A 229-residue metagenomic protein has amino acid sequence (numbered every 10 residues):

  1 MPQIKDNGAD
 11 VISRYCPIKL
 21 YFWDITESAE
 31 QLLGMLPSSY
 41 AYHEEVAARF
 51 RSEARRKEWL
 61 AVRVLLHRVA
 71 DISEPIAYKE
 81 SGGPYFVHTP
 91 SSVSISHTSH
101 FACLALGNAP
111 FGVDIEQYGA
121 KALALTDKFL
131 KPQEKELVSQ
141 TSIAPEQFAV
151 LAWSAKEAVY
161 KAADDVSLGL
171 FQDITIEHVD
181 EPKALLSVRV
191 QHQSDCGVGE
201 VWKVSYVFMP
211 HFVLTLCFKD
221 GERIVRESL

Functional and structural regions predicted by a protein language model:
M1-L229: Core catalytic alpha/beta fold that binds nucleotide/phospho-ligands
